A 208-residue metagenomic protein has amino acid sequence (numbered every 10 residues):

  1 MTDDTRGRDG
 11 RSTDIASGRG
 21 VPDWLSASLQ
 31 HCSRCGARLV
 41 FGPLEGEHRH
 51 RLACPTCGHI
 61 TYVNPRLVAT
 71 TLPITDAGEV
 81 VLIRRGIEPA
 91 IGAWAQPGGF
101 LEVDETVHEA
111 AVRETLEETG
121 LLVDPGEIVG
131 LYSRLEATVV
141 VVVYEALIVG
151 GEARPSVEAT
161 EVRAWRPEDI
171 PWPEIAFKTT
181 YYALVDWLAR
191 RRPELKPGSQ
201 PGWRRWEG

Functional and structural regions predicted by a protein language model:
M1-S28, S156-G208: Nudix hydrolase/Nudix homology domain
G18-R19, I74-E117: Conserved Nudix-box catalytic region and its N-terminal flanking loop in Nudix hydrolases and closely related
L29, R51: Residues immediately within or flanking Cys/His clusters that coordinate Zn2+ in small zinc-binding modules
A37, P55-V81, F100: Conserved N-terminal beta-strand and adjoining loop/helix that marks the start of the Nudix/MutT-like hydrolase domain
F41-P43, L121-G130, S199: A short coil-to-beta-strand element that immediately follows conserved catalytic motifs
N64, Y132-R154, R163, A183-R191: Active-site-adjacent beta-strand/loop module that shapes the phosphate/pyrophosphate-binding cleft
A69, G78, V140-V142, T160: Change "...and in nucleic-acid phosphodiester-cleaving endonucleases..." to "...and in nucleic-acid processing enzymes
